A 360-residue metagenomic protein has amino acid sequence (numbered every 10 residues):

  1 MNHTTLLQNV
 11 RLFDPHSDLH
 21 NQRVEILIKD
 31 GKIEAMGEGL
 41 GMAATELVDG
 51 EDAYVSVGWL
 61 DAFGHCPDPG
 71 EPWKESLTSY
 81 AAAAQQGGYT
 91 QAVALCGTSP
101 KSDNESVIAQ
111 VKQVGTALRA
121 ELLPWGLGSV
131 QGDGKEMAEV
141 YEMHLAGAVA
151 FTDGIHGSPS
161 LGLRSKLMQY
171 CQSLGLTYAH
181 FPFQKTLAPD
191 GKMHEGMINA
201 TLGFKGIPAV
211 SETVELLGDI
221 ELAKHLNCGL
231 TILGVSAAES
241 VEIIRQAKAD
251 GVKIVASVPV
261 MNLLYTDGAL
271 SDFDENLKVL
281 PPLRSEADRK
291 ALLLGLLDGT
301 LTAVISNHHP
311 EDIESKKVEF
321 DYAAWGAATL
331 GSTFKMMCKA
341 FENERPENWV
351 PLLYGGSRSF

Functional and structural regions predicted by a protein language model:
M1-M42: N-terminal metal-binding scaffold of metallo-dependent hydrolase/deaminase domains
V10, G31, D52, F63 (+9 more regions): Divalent metal-coordination and catalytic microenvironments
G39-S56: Active-site metal-binding motif and surrounding structural segment of the metallo-beta-lactamase
E51-G115: Metal-associated gating/positioning segment near the N- to mid-region
A62-E75, C96, L123-E136, I155 (+1 more regions): Active-site mouth loops of central-metabolism enzymes
A109, K135-V304: Histidine/acidic residue-rich metal-binding segments in metalloenzymes
Q113-L127: A glycine-rich helix N-cap at a beta->alpha junction
T201-N227, A303, H309-F360: His/Asp/Glu-enriched, well-ordered alpha-helical/loop segment that forms or immediately abuts the divalent-metal
